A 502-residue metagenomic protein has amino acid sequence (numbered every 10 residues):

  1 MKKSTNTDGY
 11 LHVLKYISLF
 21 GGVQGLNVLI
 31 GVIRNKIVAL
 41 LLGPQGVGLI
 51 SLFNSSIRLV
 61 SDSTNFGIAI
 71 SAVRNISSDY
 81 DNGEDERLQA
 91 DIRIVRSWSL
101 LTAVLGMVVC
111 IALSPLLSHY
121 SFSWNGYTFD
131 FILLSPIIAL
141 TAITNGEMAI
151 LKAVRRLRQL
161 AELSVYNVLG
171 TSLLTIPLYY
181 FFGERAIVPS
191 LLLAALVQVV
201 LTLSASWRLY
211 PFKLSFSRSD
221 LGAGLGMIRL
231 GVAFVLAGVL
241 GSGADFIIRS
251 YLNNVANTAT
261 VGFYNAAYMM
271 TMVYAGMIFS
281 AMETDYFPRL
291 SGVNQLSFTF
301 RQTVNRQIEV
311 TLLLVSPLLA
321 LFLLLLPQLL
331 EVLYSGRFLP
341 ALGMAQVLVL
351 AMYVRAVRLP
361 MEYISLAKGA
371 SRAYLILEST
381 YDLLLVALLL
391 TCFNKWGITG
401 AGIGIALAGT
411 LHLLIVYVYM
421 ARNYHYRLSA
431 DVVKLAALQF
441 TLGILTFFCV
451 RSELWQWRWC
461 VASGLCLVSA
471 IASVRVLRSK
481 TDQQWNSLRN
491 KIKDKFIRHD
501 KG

Functional and structural regions predicted by a protein language model:
M1-G31, F53, D85-I94, T128 (+2 more regions): N-terminal membrane topogenesis motif
M1-V13, T202-D245, D285-Q302, N423-A436 (+1 more regions): Interhelical loop/hinge segments that connect adjacent transmembrane helices in multipass membrane
K2, G21, S97-F246: Hydrophobic transmembrane helix module of multi-pass membrane transport proteins
Y16-V32, V47, L191-Q198, T202 (+5 more regions): Transmembrane helical elements of multi-pass membrane transporters/channels
L29, Y381, A430-Q483: Transmembrane alpha-helical segments of multi-pass transport proteins
F66-N82, A153, A267, T271-V315 (+1 more regions): Helix-loop junctions and terminal segments of transmembrane helices in multi-pass membrane transport/translocation
R93-F122, S172-I176, Y180, I278 (+3 more regions): Alpha-helical transmembrane segments of multi-pass membrane transport and lipid-handling proteins
A139-L163, V349-T380, M420-R422: Membrane-interface junctions at transmembrane-helix termini in multi-pass inner-membrane proteins
